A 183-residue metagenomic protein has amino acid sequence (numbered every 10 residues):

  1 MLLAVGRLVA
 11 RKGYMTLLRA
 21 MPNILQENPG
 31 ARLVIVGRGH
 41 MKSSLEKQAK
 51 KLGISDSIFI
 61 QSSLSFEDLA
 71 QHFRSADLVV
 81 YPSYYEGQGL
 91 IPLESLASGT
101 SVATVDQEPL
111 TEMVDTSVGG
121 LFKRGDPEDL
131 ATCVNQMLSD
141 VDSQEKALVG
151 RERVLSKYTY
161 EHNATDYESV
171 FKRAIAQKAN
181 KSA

Functional and structural regions predicted by a protein language model:
M1-K12, L18-M21: Conserved donor-binding/catalytic core segment of Leloir-type glycosyltransferases
E46-L64: Nucleotide-activated donor-binding/catalytic signature segment of Leloir-type glycosyltransferases, i.e., the conserved
S63-L64, Q71-A76: Short alpha-helical donor nucleotide-sugar binding micro-motif in glycosyltransferases
Y84: Aromatic "clamp/platform" in nucleotide-sugar-dependent glycosyltransferases that forms part of the donor/acceptor
S101-T104: Short hydrophobic beta-strand element within catalytic cores of glycosyltransferases and related nucleotide-activated
T116, G120-P127, Q136-V141: Conserved acidic donor-binding segment of nucleotide-sugar-dependent glycosyltransferases
D142-K157, D166-S169: A short, well-ordered alpha-helix in the C-terminal region of glycosyltransferases
